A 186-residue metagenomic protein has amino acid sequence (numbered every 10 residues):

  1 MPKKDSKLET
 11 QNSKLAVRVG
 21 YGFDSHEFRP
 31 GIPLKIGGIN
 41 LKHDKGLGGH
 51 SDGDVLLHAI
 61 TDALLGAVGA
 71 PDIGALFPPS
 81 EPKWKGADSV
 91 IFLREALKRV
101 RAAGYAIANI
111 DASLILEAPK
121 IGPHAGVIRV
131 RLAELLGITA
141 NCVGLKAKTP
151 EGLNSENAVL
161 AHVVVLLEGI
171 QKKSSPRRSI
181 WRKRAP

Functional and structural regions predicted by a protein language model:
M1, D5-L15, Q171-P176: Short, basic, low-complexity termini and linkers enriched in Ser/Thr/Gly/Pro that act as targeting/leader peptides
S25-N40, A133-N141: Acidic-glycine-rich active-site phosphate/pyrophosphate-binding loop
L41-S51, P79-W84, P150-N154: A short glycine/serine-rich beta->alpha loop
L56, I60, L64: Active-site His/Glu-centered metal-binding helix of metallohydrolases
A63-A106: Glycine- and Gly-Pro-enriched alpha-helical subdomains that act as flexible, kink-prone "lid/hinge" or packing modules
D111-K120, H124-S155: Short, conserved loop-to-beta-strand elements that form functional interface hotspots
L153-S174: C-terminal edge-of-domain segments
